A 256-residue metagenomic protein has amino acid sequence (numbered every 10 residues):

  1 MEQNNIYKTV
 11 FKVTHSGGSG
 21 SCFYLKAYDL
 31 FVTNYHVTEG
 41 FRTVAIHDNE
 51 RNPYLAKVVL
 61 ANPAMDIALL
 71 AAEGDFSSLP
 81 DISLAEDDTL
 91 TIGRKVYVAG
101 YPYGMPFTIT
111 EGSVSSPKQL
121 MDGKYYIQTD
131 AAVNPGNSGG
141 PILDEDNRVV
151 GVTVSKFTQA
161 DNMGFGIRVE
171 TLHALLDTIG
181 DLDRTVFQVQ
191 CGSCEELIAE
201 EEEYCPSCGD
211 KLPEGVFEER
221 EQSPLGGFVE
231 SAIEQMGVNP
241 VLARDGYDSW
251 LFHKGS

Functional and structural regions predicted by a protein language model:
M1-Q3, P102, V150-V216: C-terminal cap/linker of serine protease catalytic domains
Y7-K8, K12-S19, K26-A99, G104-F107 (+1 more regions): Conserved active-site neighborhood of the chymotrypsin/trypsin-like protease fold
S16-S19, N134-S138, A160: Short, small/polar residue-rich loop motifs at catalytic or cofactor-binding pockets
S21-F23, L55-K57, G112-S113, P141: Residues located in well-ordered beta-strands
F23, A132-T153: Catalytic nucleophile loop of clan PA
V59-A61, Y101, P117, E145 (+1 more regions): Residue-level recognition of beta-strand microenvironments
F217-G255: Long, charge-rich boundary regions
